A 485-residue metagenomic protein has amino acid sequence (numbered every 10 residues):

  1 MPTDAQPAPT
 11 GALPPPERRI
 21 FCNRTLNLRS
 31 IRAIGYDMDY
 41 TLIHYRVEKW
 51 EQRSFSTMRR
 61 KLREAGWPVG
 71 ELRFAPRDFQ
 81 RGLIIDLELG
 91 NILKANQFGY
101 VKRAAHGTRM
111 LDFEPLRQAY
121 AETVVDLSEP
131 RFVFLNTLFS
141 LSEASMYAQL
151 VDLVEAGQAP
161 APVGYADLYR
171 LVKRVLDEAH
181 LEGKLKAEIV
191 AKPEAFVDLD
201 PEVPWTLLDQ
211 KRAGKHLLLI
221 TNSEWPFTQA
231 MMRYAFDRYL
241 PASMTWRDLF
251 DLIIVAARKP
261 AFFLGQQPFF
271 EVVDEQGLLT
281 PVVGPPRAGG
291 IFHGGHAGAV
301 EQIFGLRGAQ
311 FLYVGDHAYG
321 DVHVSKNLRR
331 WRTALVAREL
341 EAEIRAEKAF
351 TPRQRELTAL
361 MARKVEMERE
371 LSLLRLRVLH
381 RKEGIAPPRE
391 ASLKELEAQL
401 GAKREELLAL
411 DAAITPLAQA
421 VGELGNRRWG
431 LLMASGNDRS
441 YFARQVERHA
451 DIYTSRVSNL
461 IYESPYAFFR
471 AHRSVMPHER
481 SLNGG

Functional and structural regions predicted by a protein language model:
M1-G485: HAD-like aspartate-dependent phosphatase fold
